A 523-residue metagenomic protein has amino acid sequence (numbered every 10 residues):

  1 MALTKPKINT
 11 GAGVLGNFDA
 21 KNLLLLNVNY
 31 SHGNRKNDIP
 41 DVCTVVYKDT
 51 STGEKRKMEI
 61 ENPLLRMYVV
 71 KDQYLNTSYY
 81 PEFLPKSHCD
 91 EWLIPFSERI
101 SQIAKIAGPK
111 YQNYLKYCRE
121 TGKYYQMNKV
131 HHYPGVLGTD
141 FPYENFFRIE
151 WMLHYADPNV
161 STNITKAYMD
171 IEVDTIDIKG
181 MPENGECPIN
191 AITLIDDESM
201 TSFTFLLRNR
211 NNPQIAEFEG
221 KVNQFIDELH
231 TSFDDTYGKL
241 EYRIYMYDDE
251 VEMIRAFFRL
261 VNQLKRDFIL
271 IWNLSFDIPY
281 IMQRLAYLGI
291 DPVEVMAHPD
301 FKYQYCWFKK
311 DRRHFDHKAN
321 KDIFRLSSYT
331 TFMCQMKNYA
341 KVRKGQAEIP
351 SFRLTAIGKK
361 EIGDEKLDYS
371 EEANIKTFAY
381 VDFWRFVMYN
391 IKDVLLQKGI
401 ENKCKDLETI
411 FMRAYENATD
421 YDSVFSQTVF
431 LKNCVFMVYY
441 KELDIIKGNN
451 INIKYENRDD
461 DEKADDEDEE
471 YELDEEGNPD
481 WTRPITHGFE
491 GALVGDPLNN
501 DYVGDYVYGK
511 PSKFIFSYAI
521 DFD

Functional and structural regions predicted by a protein language model:
M1-F332, M336-K337, K341-G509, K513-I520: The two-metal-ion catalytic cores of nucleic-acid processing enzymes
D523: Conserved metal-phosphate-binding beta-hairpin within the catalytic cores of diverse ATP-dependent phosphoryl-transfer
